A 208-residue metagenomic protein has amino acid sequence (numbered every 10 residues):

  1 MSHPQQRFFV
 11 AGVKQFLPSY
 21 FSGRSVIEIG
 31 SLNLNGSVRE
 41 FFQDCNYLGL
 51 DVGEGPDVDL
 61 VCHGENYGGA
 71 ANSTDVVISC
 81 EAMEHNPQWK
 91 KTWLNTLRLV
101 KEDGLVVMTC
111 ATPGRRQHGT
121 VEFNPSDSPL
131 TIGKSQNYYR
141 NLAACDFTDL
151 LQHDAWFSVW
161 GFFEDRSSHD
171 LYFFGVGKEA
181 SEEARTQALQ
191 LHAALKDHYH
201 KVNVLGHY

Functional and structural regions predicted by a protein language model:
M1-Y20: Class I SAM-dependent methyltransferase Rossmann-like catalytic core, especially the SAM/SAH-binding loop
F8, Y20, E40-F41, D146 (+1 more regions): Intrinsic disorder/low-structure terminal segments
Q15, F21-R116: Conserved SAM-binding loop
P87-K101, L105-Y208: S-adenosyl-L-methionine-dependent methyltransferase catalytic module, highlighting the catalytic core
